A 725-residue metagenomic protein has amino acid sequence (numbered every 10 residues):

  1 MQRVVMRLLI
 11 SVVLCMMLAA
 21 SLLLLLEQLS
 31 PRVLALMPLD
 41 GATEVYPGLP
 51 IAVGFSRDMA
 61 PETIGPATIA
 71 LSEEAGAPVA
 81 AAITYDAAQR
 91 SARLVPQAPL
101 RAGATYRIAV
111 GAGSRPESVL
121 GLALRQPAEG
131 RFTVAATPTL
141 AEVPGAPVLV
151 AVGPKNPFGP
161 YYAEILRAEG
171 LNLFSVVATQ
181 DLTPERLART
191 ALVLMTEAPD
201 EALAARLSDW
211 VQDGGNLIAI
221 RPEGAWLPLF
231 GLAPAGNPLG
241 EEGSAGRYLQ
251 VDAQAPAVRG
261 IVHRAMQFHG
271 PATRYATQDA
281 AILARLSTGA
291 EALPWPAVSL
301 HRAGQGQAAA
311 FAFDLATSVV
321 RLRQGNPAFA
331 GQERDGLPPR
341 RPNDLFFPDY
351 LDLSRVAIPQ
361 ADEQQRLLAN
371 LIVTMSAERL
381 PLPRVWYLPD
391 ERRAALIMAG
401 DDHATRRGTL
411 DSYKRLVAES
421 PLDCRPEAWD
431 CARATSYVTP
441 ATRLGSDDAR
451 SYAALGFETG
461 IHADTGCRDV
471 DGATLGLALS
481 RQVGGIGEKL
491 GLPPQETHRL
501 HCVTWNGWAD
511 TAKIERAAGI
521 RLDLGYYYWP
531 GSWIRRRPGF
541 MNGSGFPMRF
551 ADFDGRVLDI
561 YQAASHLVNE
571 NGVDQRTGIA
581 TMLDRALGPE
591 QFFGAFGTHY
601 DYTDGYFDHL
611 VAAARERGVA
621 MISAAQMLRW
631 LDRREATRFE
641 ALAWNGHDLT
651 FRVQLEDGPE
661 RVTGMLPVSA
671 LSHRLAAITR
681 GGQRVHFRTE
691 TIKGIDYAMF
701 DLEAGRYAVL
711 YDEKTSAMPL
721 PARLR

Functional and structural regions predicted by a protein language model:
R7, A19-T139: Acidic, low-complexity Ser/Thr/Gly/Pro-rich repeat segments typical of extracellular/periplasmic and surface-exposed
P147-A233: Helical hinge/lid and interdomain linker segments adjacent to catalytic or ligand-binding clefts that mediate domain
E164-E169, Q212, N216, P271-E378 (+1 more regions): A glycine-centered loop/beta-turn motif at secondary-structure junctions
A198-P271, T277, G289: A glycine-rich, often tryptophan-bearing local segment used as a flexible ligand/cofactor-contacting loop or short
P238-L239, A245-R247, D252, P256-V262 (+5 more regions): Active-site-adjacent pocket scaffolds in enzyme catalytic domains
P271, Q654-R674: Surface-exposed beta-strand/loop patches in extracellular or lumenal glycoproteins
F313, L345-A361, R379-P383, G400-H403 (+1 more regions): Catalytic grooves of carbohydrate-active enzymes
R355-E458, R499-T504: Active-site beta->alpha N-cap acidic-glycine motif
